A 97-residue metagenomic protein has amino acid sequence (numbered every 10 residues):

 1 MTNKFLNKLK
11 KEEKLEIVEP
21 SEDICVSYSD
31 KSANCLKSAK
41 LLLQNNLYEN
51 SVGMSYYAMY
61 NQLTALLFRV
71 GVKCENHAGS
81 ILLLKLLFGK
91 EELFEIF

Functional and structural regions predicted by a protein language model:
M1-F97: Terminal alpha-helical segments
